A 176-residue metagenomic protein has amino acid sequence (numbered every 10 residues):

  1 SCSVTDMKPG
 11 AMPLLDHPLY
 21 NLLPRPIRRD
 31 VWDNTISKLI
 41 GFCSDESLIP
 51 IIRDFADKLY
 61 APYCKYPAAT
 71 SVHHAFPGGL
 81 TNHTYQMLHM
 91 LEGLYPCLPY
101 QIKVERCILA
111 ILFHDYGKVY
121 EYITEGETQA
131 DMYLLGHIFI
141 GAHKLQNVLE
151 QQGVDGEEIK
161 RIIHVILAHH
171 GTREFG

Functional and structural regions predicted by a protein language model:
C2-P67: Extended, charge-rich, solvent-exposed interface segments
P18-P24, H74-F76, Q129-Y133: A ubiquitous short alpha-helical element
N34-K38, M90, K144: A general alpha-helix detector
L39-E46, H74, G78, G153: Generic amphipathic alpha-helical segments used as scaffolds and interaction surfaces in large, multi-domain proteins
A61-H83, G126-Q129: Active-site flanking loop/helix segments enriched in acidic
A69-H73, M90-L94, C107: A mid-sequence, solvent-exposed acidic-amphipathic segment
N82, G93-G176: Divalent metal-dependent catalytic cores for phosphoryl transfer on phosphate-bearing substrates
